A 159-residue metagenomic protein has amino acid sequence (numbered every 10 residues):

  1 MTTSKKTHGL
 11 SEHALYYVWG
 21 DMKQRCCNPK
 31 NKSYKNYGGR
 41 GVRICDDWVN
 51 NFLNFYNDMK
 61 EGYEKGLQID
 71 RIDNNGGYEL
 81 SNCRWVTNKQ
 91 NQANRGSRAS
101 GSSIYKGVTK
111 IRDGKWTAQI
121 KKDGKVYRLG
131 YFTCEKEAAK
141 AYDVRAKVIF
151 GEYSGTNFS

Functional and structural regions predicted by a protein language model:
M1-G39, R43, W48-S159: Boundary-flanking segments of nucleic-acid-binding domains in nuclear regulatory proteins
